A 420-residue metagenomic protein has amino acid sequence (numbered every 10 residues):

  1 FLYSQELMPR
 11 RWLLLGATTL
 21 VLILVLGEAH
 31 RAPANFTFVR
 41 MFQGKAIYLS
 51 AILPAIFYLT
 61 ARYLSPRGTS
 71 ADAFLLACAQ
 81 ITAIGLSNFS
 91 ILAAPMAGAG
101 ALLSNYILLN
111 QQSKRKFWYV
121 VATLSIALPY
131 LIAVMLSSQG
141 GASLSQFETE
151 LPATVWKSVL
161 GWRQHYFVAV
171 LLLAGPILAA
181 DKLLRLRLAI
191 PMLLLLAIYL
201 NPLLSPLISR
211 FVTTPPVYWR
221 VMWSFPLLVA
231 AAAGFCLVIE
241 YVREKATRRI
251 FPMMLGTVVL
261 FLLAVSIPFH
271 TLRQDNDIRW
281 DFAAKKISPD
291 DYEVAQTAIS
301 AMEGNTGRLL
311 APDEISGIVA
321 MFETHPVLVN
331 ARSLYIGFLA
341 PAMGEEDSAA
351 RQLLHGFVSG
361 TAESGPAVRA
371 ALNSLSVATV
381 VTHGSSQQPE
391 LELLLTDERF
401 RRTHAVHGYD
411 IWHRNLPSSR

Functional and structural regions predicted by a protein language model:
S4-A34: Transmembrane-helix signature of polytopic, membrane-embedded enzymes that assemble or transfer cell-envelope glycans
A29-H30, L86, S90-I91, M253-K286 (+1 more regions): Transmembrane alpha-helical segments
R31, G44, F89-L193, L200-L203: Transmembrane catalytic cores of multi-pass membrane glycosyltransferases and polysaccharide-assembly enzymes
V39, Q43-I52, R210-R243: Hydrophobic/aromatic-rich transmembrane helices and adjacent perimembrane loops
L53-F74: Membrane-interface transmembrane helices that cradle and orient dolichyl/undecaprenyl
D72-F89, A99-G100, S125: Membrane-interface alpha helices of multi-pass inner-membrane proteins
G100, V121-L128, V238-T271: Signature aromatic-anchored transmembrane alpha helix within multi-pass, membrane-resident enzymes that catalyze glycan
Y292, Q296-Q352, R369-Q388, W412: Short periplasmic/luminal acceptor-recognition loop of GT-C membrane glycosyltransferases, typified by
